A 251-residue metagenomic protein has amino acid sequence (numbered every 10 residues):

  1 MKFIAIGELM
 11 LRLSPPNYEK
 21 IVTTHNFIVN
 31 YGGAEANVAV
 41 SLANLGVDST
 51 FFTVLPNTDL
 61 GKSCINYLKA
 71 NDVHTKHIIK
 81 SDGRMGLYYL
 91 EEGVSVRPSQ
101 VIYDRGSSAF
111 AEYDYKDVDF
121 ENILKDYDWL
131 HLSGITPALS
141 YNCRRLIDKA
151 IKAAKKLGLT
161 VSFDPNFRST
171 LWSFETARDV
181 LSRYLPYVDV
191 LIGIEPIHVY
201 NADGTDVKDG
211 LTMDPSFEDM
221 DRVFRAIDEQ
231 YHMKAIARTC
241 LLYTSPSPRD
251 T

Functional and structural regions predicted by a protein language model:
M1, G7, M85-L87, S99-V101 (+1 more regions): Change "...and in nucleic-acid phosphodiester-cleaving endonucleases..." to "...and in nucleic-acid processing enzymes
M1-H74, S95, Y115: Glycine-rich phosphate/adenosyl-contacting loop at the front of the ribokinase-like
K2, D128-W129, A235: Structural motif
I6, I102-D104, H131-S133, D164 (+1 more regions): Short beta-strand segments
G32, T53-V54, I79, L191-I192 (+1 more regions): Active-site-adjacent beta-strand anchor residues
D48-G134: Conserved N-terminal subdomain of the carbohydrate kinase-like
I135-A226, Y231-L241: Conserved beta-alpha-beta core of the PfkB/ribokinase-like small-molecule kinase fold
Y243-T251: Single conserved hydrophobic/aromatic residue that forms the stacking wall/gate of nucleotide- or nucleobase-binding
